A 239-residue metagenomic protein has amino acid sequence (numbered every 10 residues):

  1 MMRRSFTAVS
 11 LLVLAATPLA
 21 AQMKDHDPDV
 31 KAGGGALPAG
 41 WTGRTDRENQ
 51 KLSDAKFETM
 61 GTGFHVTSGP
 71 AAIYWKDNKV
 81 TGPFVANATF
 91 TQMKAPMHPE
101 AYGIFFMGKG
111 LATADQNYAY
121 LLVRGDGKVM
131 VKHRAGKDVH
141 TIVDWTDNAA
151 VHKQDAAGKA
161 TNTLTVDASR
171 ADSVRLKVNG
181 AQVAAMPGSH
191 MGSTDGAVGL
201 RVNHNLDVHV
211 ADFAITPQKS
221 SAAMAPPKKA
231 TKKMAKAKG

Functional and structural regions predicted by a protein language model:
M1-V9: Bacterial N-terminal signal peptides that target proteins for export
T17-A21: Sec/Tat signal peptide C-region and signal peptidase I cleavage site
Q22-T89, K94-A95, P226-A230: Low-complexity, Ser/Thr/Pro/Gly-rich disordered linker/stalk regions
D25, H190-G239: Ligand-recognition surfaces built from glycine- and aromatic
S68-D138: Secretory/extracellular carbohydrate-interaction modules and structurally similar beta-sandwich "look-alikes"
A88, D155-R170, V174-L176: Short tryptophan-centered beta-strand motifs in secreted/extracellular beta-sheet-rich domains of glycan-recognition
K137-T163: Short, aromatic/His-centered strand-loop micro-motif at the edge of beta-sheets
A171, K177-G199: Short, solvent-exposed beta-strand-to-loop segments that form ligand-recognition rims of beta-rich domains
